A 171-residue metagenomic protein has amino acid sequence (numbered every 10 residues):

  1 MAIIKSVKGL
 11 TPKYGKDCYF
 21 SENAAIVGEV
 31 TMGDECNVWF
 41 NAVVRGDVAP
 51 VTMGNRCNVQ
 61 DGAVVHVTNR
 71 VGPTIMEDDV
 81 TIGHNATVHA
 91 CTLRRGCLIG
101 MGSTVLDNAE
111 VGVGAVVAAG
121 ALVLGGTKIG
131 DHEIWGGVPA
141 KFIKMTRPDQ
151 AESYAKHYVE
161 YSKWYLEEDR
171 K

Functional and structural regions predicted by a protein language model:
M1-E35, V43, W164-K171: Extended, small-residue-rich solenoid/repeat segments and analogous flexible loops that form exposed scaffolds
M1-G9, D47, M53-N55, D61-V64 (+3 more regions): Glycine-rich hexapeptide-repeat left-handed beta-helix
K16, G33, G54, E77-D78: Intrinsic-disorder/low-complexity regions
N23, N41, G120-L122: Short beta-turn/strand-loop junction motif enriched in small, turn-promoting residues
W39, Q60: Small cofactor-carrier domains centered on a conserved lysine used for covalent cofactor attachment
